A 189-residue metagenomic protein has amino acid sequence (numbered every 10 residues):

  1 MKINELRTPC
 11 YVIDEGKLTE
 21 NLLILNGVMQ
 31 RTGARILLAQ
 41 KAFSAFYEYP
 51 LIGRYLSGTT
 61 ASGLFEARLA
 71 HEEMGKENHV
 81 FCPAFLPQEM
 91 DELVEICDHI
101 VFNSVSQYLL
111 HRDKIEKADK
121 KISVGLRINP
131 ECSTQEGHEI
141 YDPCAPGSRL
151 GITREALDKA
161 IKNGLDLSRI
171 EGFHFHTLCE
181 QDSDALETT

Functional and structural regions predicted by a protein language model:
M1-V12: Generic N-terminal amphipathic, Lys/Arg-enriched alpha-helix
I3-N4, L22, E136: Residue-level detector of functional hotspots within protein domains
Y11-V12, L22, L69: Generic preference for hydrophobic/aromatic residues in regular secondary structure cores
L18-N21, L25, A160: Alpha-helical packing segments of well-folded alpha/beta enzyme cores
A34-T189: Active-site-proximal beta-alpha core segment in soluble small-molecule metabolic enzymes
